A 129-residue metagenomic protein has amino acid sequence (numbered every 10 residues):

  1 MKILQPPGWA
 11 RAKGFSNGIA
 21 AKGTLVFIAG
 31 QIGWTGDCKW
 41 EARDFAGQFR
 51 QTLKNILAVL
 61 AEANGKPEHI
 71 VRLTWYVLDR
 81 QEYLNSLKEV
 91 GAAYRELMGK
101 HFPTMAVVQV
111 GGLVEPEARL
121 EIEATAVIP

Functional and structural regions predicted by a protein language model:
M1-V71, V77-P129: N-terminal presequence-like segments and the immediate start of the first folded domain
